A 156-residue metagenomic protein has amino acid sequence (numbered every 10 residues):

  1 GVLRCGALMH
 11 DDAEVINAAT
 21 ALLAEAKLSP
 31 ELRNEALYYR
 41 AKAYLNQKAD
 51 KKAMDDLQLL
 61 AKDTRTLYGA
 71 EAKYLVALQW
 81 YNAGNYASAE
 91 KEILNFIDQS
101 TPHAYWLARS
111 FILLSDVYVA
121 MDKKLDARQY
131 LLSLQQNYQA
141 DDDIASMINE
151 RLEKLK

Functional and structural regions predicted by a protein language model:
G1-K156: Acidic, polar-rich low-complexity tracts and alpha-helical solenoid repeat scaffolds
